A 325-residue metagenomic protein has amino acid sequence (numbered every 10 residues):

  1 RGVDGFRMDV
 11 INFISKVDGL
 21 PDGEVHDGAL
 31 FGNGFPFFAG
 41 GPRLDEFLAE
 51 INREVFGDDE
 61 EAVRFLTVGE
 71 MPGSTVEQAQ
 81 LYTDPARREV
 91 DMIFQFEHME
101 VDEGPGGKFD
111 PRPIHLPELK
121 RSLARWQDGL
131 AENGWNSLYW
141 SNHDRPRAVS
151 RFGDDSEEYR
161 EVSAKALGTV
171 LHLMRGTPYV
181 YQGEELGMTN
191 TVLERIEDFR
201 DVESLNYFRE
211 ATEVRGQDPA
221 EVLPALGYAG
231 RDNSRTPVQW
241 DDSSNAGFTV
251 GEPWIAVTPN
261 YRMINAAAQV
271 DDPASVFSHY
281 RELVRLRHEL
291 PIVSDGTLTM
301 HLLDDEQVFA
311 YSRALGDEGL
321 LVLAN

Functional and structural regions predicted by a protein language model:
R1-N325: Active-site and adjacent substrate-binding regions of carbohydrate-active enzymes
